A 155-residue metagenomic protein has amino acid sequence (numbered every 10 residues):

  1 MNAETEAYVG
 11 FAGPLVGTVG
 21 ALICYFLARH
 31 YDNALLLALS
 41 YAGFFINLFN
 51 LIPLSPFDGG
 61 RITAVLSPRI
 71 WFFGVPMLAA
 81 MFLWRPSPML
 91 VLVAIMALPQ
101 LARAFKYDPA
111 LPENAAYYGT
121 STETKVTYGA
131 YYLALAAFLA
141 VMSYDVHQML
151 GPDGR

Functional and structural regions predicted by a protein language model:
M1-R155: Hydrophobic transmembrane alpha-helices and their immediate loop junctions in multi-pass integral membrane proteins
